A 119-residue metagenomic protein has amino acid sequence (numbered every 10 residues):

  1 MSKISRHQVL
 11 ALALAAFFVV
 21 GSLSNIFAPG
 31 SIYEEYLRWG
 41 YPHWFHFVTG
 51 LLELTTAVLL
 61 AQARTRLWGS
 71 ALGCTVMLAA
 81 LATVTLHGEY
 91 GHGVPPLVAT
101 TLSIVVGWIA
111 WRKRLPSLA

Functional and structural regions predicted by a protein language model:
M1-L23, F47, Q62-A119: Extended, low-polarity transmembrane helix blocks
A16, V20-F45: Solvent-exposed, well-ordered loop and adjacent helix/strand elements within mature globular domains that form
F27-R38, E53-R64, R114: Short juxtamembrane and helix-loop transition motifs at transmembrane-helix boundaries in membrane proteins
G30, H43, V58, P96-L97: Hydrophobic residues in alpha-helical membrane-spanning segments
G40-Y41, L54, E89, P96: Residue-level signal for alpha-helical context at structural boundaries
